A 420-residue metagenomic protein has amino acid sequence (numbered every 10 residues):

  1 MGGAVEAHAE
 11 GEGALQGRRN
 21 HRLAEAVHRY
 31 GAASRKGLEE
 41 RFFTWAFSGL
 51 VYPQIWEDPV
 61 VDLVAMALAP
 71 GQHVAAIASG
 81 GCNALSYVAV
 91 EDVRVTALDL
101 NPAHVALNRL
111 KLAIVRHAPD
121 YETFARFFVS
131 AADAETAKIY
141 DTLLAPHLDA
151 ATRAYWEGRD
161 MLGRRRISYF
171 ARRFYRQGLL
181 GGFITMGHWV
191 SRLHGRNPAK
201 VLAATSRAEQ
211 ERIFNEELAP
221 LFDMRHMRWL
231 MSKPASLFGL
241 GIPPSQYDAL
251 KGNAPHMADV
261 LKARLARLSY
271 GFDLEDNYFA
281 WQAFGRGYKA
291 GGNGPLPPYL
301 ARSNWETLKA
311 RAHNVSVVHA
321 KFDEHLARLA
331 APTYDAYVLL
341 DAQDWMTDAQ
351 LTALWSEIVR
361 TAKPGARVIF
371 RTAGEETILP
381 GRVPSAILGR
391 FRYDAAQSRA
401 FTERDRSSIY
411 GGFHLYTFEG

Functional and structural regions predicted by a protein language model:
G2-G31, A103-E306: Class I S-adenosyl-L-methionine-dependent methyltransferase module
G49-H73, L351: Conserved alpha-helix/loop element of class I SAM-dependent methyltransferases that forms part of the SAM/SAH-binding
A69-Q72, A320-V338: A short acidic, Gly/Pro-enriched loop at the edge of an enzyme's catalytic core that lines a small-molecule cofactor
P70-S79, V95-T96: Conserved class I S-adenosyl-L-methionine
G80-D92: Conserved SAM-binding loop of SAM-dependent methyltransferases across substrates and taxa, primarily the Class I
V338, P364-T377: Conserved beta-strand signature within the Rossmann-like core of class I S-adenosyl-L-methionine
L351-P364: A short glycine-rich, Lys/Arg-flanked "PGG" loop and its adjoining helix->strand segment in the class I
A396-G420: Core SAM-dependent methyltransferase catalytic element
